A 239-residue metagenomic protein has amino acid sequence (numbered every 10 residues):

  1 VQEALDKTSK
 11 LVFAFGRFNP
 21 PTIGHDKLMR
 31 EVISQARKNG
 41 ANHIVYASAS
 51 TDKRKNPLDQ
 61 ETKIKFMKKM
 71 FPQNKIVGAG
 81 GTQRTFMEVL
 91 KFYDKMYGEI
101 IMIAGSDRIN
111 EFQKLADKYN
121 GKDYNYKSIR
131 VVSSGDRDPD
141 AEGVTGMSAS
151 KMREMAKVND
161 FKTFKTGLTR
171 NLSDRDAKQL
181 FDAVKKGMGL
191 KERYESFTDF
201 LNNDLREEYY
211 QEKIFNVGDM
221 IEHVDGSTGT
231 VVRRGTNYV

Functional and structural regions predicted by a protein language model:
Q2-Q211, N216-D219, V224-S227, G235-N237: Nucleotidyltransferase catalytic core that binds NTPs
